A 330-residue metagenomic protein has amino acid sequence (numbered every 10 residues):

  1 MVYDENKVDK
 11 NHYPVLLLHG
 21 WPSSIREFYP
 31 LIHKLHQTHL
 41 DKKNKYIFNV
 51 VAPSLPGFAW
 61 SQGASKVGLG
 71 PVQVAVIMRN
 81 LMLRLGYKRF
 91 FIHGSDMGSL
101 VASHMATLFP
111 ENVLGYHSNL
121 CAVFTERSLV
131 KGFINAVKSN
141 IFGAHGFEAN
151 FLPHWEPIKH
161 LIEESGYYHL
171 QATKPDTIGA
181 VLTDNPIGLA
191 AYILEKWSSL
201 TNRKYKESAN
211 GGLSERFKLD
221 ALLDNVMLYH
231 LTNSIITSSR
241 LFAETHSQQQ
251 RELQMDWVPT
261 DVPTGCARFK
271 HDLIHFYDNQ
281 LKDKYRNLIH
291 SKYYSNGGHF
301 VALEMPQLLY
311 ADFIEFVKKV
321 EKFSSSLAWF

Functional and structural regions predicted by a protein language model:
M1-Y13: Short beta-strand-to-loop junctions in surface cap/lid or active-site-entrance loops
H12-G20: Short beta-strand element of the alpha/beta-hydrolase
H19-W21, G94-S95: Conserved alpha/beta-hydrolase "nucleophile elbow" surrounding the catalytic nucleophile
W21-H33: The serine-hydrolase catalytic nucleophile loop
I32-K34, T38-D41, R84-E148: Conserved hydrolase catalytic core segment
Y46, V51, L55-L69, S103 (+1 more regions): Glycine-rich "HGGG/HGxG" loop immediately N-terminal to the catalytic nucleophile of the alpha/beta-hydrolase
K66-R84: Alpha/beta-hydrolase active-site loop
Q171-F330: C-terminal subdomain of alpha/beta-hydrolase-fold enzymes, centered on the catalytic histidine and its supporting
